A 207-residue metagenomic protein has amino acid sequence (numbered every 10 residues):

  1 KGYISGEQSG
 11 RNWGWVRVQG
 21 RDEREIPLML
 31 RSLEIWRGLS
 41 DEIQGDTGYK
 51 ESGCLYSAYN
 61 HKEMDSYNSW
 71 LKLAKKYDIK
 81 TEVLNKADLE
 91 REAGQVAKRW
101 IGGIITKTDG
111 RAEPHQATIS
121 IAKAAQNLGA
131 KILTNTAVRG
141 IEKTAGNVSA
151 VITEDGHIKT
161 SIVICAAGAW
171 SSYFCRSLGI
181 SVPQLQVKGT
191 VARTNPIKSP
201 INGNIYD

Functional and structural regions predicted by a protein language model:
K1-S9: Glycine-rich FAD pyrophosphate-binding loop
G10, S69, C175-G179: Short amphipathic alpha-helical segments
W13-E92: Dinucleotide-binding Rossmann-like beta1-alpha1 core, especially the glycine-rich loop that anchors the ADP
R31, I141-D207: Flavin-dependent oxidoreductases
C54, I101, V187-V191: Short hydrophobic/aromatic beta-strand or adjacent loop that forms the aromatic wall/cage of a ligand/substrate-binding
K62, A93-I101, E142-S149: A short, glycine/Asx- and small/polar-enriched loop/turn that sits immediately N-terminal to a beta-strand
K80, K131, S181: Residue-level detector of anion-binding/catalytic polar loops
I104-I162, A169-W170: Helical element adjacent to the flavin cofactor pocket in flavoenzyme catalytic cores
